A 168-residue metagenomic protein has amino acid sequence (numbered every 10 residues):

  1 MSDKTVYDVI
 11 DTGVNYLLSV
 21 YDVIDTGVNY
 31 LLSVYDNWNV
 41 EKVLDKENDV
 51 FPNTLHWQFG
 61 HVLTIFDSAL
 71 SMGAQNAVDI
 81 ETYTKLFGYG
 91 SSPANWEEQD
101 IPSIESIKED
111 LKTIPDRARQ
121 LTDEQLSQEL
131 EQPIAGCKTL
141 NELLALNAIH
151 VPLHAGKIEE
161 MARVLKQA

Functional and structural regions predicted by a protein language model:
M1-Y7: N-terminal export signals and maturation junctions of secreted/periplasmic proteins
Y7, D11, L18-D25, K42-G90 (+1 more regions): Short, contiguous alpha-helical
D36, D123-L126, E159, K166: Alpha-helical coiled-coil oligomerization motifs
N37, Q58-H61, L121: Conserved catalytic core of Hanks-type protein kinase domains
S92-E129, E142-N147: Acidic/histidine-rich alpha-helical segments that form the ligand environment of transition-metal centers
